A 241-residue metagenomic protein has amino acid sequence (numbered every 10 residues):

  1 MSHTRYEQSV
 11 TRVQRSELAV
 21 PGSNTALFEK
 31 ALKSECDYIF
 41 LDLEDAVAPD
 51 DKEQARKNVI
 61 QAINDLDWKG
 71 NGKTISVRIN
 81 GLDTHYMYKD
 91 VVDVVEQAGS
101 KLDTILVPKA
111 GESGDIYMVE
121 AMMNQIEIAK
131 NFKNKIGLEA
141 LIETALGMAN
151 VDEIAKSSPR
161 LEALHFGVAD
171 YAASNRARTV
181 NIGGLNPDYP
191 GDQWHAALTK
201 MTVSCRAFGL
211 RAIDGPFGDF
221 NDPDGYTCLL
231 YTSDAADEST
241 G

Functional and structural regions predicted by a protein language model:
M1-S233, S239: Expand to "…catalyze enediolate/carbanion chemistry for C-C bond making/breaking, isomerization, decarboxylation
